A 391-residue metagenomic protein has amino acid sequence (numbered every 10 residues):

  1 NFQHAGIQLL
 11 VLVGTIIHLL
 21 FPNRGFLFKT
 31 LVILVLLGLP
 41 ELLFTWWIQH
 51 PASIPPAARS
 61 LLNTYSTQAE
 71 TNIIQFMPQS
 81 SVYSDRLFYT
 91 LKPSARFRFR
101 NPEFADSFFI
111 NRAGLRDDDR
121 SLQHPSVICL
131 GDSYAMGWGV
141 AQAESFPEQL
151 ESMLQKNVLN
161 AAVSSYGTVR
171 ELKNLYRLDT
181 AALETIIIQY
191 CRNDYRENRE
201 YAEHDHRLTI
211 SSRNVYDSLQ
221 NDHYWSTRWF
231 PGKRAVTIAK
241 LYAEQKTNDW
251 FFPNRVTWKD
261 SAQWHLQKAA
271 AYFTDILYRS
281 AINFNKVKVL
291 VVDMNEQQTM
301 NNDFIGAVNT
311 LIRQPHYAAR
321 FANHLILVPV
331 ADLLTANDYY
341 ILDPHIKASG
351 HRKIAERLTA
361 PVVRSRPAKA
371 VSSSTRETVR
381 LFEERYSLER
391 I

Functional and structural regions predicted by a protein language model:
N1-L19: Membrane-embedded alpha-helical segments of integral membrane proteins
G14-L27, A360-A370: Membrane-interface junctions at the ends of membrane-embedded or membrane-associated helices
N23-Q49: Internal/C-terminal transmembrane anchor helices
P51-M153, A331-N337: Membrane/wall-proximal cationic-aromatic binding patches
M136-S212: Conserved SGNH/GDSL esterase-like catalytic core that processes O-acyl groups on lipids and polysaccharides
E151-S152, N160-S164, V169-R170, R177 (+2 more regions): Extended hydrophobic/aromatic segments used for targeting, binding, or gating
R192-R313, P329-Y340, S372-I391: Serine-dependent acyl-ester chemistry module
L342-F382: Histidine-centered active-site loop/cap adjacent to the catalytic His in serine esterases/O-acetyl transfer systems
